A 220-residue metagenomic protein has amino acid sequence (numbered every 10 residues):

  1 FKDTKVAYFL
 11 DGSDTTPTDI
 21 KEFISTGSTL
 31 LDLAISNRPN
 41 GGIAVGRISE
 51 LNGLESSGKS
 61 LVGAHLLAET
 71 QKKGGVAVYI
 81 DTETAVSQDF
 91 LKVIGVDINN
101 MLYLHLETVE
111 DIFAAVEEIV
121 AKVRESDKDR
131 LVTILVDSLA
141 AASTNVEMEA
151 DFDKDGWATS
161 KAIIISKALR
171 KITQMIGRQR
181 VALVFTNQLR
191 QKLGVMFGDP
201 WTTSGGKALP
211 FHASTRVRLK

Functional and structural regions predicted by a protein language model:
F1-M101, I112-A121: The Walker A/P-loop phosphate-binding site
L31, L91, D137, N187 (+1 more regions): Residue-level signature of catalytic and energy-coupling elements of molecular machines, predominantly ATP/GTP-dependent
Q71-G74, I94-M101, A150-A158, P200-G206: A short alpha->loop->secondary-structure connector
Y79, L135, F185-T186: Generic enzyme active-site microenvironment
V86, A142-S143, K192: Catalytic P-loop NTPase motifs of RecA-like helicase/translocase cores
K92, V146-E149, G194-G198: Short acidic, glycine/serine/threonine-rich loops at helix termini
L106-V181: Phosphate-binding/switch loop-helix module in NTP-utilizing enzymes
W157-K220: Phosphate-binding/switch region of NTP-binding enzymes
